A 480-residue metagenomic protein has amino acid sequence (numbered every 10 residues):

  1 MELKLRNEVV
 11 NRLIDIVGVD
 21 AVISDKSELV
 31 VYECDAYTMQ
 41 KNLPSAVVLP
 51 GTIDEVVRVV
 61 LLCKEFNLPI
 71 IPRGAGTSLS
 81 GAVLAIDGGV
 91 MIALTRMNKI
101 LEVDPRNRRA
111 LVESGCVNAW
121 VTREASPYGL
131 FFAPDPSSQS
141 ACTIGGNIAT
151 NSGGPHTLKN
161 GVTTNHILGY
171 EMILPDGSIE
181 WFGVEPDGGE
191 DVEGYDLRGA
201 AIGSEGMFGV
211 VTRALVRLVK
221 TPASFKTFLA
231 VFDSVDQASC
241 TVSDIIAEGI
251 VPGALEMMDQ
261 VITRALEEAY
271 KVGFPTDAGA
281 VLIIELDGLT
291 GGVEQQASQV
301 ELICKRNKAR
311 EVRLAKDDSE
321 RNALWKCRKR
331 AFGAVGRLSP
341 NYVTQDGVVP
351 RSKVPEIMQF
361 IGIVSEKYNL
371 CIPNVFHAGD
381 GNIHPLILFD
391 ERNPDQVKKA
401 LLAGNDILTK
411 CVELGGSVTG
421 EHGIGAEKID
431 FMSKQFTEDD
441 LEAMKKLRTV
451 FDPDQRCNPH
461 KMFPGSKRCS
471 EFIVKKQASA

Functional and structural regions predicted by a protein language model:
M1-L5, E28-V31, V47-G51, E55 (+15 more regions): Feature of Fe-S/electron-transfer and energy-metabolism proteins that preferentially highlights extended coupling
M1-L61, T77-R108, Q260-K271, D317-T344 (+2 more regions): N-terminal flexible segment immediately upstream of the FAD-binding catalytic core in FAD-dependent oxidoreductases
V19, V412-I424, R448-T449, P453-H460: Alpha-helix capping/hinge segments and adjacent helical runs
S24-V31, V216-K220, A230-A403, K410 (+1 more regions): C-terminal substrate-recognition/cap domain of FAD-linked oxidoreductases
K99-E256, C457, I473-A480: FAD-binding subdomain of flavoenzyme oxidoreductases
S178, I429-A480: Activity-critical C-terminal alpha-helical subdomain
